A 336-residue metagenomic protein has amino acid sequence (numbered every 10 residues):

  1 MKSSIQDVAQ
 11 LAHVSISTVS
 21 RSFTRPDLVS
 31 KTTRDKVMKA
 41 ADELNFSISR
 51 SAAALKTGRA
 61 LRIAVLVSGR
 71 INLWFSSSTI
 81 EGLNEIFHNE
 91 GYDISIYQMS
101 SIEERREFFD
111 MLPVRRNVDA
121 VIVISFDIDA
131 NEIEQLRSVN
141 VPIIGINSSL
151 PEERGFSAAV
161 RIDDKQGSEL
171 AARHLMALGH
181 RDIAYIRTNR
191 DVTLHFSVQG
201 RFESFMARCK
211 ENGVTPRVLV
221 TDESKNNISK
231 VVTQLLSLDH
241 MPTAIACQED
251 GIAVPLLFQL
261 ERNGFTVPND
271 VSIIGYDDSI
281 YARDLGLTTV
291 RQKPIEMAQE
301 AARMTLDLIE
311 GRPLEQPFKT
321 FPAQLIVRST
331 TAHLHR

Functional and structural regions predicted by a protein language model:
M1-L61, H335: N-terminal helix-turn-helix DNA-binding module of bacterial transcription factors
S3-S4, G58-R173, L236-H240: Alpha-helical recognition/docking segments in bacterial nutrient-uptake and carbohydrate-utilization systems
I16-T18, L55-I71, D182-D191: Short beta-strand segments enriched in small/hydrophobic residues
L66, I124, I146, Y185-I186 (+3 more regions): Short hydrophobic segments within beta-strands
S68-S77, I96-R105, V160-L170, I186-V231 (+4 more regions): Hinge/beta->alpha junction and helix N-cap segments in small-molecule ligand-binding domains
R181-D182, P216-R217, V267-I273: Short acidic capping loops at alpha-helix termini that bridge into adjacent secondary structure
S229-R336: Flexible loop/turn connectors
